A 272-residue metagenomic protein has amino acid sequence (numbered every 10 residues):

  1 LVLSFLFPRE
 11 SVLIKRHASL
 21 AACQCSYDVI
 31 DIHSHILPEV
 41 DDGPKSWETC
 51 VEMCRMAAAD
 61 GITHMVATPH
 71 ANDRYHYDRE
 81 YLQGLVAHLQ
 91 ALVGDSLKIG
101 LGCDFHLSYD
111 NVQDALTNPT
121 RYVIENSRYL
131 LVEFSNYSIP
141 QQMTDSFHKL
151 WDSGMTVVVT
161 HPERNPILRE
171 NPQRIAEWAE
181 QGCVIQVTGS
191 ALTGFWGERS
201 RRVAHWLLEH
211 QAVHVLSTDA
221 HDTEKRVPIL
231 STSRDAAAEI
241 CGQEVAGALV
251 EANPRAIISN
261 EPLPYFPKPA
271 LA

Functional and structural regions predicted by a protein language model:
L1-S96: An N-terminally biased module of ancient metal coordination in phosphate/nucleic-acid-related enzymes
V2-K15, S231, D235-A272: Mid-to-C-terminal alpha-helical segments outside catalytic/metal-binding sites
C23-S26, V66-T68, N118-S127, G182-V184 (+1 more regions): Active-site gating loops and adjacent loop-to-helix segments of metal-dependent hydrolytic enzymes
V29-I32, M65-T68, G100-D104, V158-T160 (+2 more regions): Active-site neighborhood of phospho(di)ester-bond hydrolases with catalytic His/Asp-centered motifs
H35-L37, H70-A71, G102-S108, S135-Y137 (+4 more regions): Active-site beta-loop-alpha junctions enriched in small/polar residues
A58, W151, L208-E209: Non-catalytic positions within long, well-ordered alpha-helices that form the structural scaffold/packing of enzyme
D78-Q186, P264, P269-A272: Extended substrate/RNA-proximal surfaces in nucleic-acid metabolism proteins
A212-P228: Short acidic/histidine-rich active-site segments
